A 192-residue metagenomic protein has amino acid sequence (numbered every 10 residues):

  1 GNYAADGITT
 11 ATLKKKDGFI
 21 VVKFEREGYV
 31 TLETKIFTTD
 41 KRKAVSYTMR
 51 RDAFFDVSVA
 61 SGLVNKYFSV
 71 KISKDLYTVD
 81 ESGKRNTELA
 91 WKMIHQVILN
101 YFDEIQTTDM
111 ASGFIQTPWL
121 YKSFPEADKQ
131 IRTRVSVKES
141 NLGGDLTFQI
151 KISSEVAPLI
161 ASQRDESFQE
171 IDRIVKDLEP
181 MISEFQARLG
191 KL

Functional and structural regions predicted by a protein language model:
G1-N2: Short, ordered, surface-exposed loop/turn motifs in non-cytosolic proteins
D6-T12, K16-L192: Ser/Thr-rich, low-complexity intrinsically disordered terminal regions
